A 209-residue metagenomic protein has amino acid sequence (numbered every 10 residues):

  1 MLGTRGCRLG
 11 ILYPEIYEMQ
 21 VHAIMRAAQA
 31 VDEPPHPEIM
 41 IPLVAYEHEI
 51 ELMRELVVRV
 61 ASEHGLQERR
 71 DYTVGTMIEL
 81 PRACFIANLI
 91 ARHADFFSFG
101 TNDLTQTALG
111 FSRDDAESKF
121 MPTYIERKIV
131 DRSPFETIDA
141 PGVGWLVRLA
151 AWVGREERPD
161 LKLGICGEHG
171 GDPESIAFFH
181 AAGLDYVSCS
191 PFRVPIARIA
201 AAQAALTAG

Functional and structural regions predicted by a protein language model:
M1-G209: Conserved alpha/beta-domain cores
